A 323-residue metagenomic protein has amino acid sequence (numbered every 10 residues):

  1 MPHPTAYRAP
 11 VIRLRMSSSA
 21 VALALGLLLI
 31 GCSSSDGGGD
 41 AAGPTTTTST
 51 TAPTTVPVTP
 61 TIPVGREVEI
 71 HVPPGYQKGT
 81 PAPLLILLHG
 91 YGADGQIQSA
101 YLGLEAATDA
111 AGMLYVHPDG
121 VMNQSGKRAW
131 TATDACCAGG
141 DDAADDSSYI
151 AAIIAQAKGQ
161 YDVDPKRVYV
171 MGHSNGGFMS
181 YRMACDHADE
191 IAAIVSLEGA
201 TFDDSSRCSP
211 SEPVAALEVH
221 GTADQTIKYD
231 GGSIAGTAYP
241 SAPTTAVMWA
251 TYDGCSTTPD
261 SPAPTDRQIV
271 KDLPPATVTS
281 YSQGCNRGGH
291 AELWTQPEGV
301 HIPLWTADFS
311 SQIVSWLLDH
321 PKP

Functional and structural regions predicted by a protein language model:
P2, C32-L84, Q96-S99, A110 (+7 more regions): A domain-start/cap signature at the N-terminus of enzymes
P4-S35, T45-T51: Secretory targeting and sorting signals
T54, T61-G75, G79-Y169, M179-R182 (+2 more regions): Serine-hydrolase catalytic machinery in alpha/beta-hydrolase-like enzymes
I86-G90, E198, H220-G221, P297: The conserved beta1-alpha1 loop
G120, T222-Q225, D230-S233, P297-V300: Acidic beta-to-alpha connecting loop that harbors the catalytic carboxylate
G120, V195-F202, G221-A223: Active-site nucleophile loop of the alpha/beta-hydrolase fold
A215-V219, P240, A250-P323: C-terminal catalytic histidine-bearing segment of alpha/beta-hydrolase fold enzymes
Q225-D230, T237-S241, L304-T306: Conserved alpha/beta-hydrolase "acid-adjacent" motif
